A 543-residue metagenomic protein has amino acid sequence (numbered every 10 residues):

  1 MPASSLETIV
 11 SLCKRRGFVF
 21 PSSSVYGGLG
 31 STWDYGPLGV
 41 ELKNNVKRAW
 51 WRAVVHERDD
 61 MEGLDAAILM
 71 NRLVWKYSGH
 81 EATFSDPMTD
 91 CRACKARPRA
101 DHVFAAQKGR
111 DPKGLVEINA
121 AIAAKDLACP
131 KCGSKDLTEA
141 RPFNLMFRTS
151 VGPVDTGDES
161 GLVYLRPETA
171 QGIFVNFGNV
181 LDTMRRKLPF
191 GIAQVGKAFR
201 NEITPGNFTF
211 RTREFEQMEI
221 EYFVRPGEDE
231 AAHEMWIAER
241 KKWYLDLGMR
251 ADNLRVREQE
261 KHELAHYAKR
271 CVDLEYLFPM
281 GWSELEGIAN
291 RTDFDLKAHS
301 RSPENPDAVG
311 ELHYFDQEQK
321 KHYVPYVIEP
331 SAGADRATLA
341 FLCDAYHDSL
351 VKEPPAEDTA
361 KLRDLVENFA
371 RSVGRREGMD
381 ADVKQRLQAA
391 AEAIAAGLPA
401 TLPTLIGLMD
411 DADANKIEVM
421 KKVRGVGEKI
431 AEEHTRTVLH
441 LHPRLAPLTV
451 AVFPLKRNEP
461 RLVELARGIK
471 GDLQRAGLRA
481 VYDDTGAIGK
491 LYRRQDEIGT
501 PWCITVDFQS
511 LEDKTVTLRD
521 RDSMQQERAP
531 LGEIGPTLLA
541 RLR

Functional and structural regions predicted by a protein language model:
M1-R543: NTP/phosphate- and nucleic-acid-binding module
